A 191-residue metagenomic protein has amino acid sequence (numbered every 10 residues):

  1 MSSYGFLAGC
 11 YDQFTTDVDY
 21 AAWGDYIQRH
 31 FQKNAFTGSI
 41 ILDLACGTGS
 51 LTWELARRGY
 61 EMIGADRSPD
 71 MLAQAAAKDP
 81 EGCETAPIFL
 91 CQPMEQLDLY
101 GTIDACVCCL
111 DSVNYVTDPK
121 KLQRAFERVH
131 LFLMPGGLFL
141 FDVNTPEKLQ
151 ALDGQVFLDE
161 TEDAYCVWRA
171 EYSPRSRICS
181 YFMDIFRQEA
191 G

Functional and structural regions predicted by a protein language model:
M1-T37: Conserved class I S-adenosyl-L-methionine
G38-A45: Conserved class I S-adenosyl-L-methionine
S50-Q96: Class I SAM-dependent methyltransferase SAM/SAH-binding core
D98-A105: A short acidic, Gly/Pro-enriched loop at the edge of an enzyme's catalytic core that lines a small-molecule cofactor
C109-D111: Residues lining the SAM
N114-V116: A short His-aromatic
Q123-P135: A short glycine-rich, Lys/Arg-flanked "PGG" loop and its adjoining helix->strand segment in the class I
L140-G191: SAM-dependent methyltransferase
